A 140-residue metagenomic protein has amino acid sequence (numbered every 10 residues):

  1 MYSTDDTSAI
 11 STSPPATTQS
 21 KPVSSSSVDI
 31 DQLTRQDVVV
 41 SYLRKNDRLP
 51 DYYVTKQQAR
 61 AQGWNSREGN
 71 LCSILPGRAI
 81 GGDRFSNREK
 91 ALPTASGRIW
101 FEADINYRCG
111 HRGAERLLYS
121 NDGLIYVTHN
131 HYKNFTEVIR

Functional and structural regions predicted by a protein language model:
M1-S3: Sec-dependent N-terminal signal peptides
D6-T7, R84: Short linear motifs in intrinsically disordered/low-complexity regions
S8-R48: N-terminal low-complexity, Pro/Thr/Ser-rich intrinsically disordered segments that act as propeptides or flexible
Y52: Penicillin-binding protein/beta-lactamase superfamily catalytic region
R60-R140: Functional cores of ribonucleases/endoribonucleases
